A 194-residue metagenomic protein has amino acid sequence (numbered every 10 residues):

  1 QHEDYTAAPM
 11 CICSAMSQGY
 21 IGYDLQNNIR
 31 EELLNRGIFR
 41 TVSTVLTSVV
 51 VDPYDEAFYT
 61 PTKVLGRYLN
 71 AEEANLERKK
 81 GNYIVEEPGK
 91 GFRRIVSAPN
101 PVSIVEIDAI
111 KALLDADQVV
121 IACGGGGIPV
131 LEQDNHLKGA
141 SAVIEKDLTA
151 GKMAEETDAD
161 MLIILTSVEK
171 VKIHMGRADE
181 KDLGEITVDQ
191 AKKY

Functional and structural regions predicted by a protein language model:
H2-I12, E132-A140, T187-Y194: Glycine/charged-rich beta-loop-alpha catalytic/anionic-binding loops adjacent to active sites
H2-V120: Ligand-binding beta-strand-loop-alpha-helix segment within the catalytic cores of soluble metabolic enzymes
E3, I104, V119-T166, H174: Conserved mixed alpha/beta catalytic, RNA-binding, or beta-rich assembly cores of soluble enzyme, regulatory
A7, R93, V102, K111 (+3 more regions): Generic secondary-structure boundary/loop-capping signal
C11-S14, N70-N75, D147-K152, Q190-Y194: Short, surface-exposed, polar/charged, turn-prone segments marking secondary-structure boundaries
L46-P53, G125-I128, V168-K170: Glycine-rich beta-alpha junction loops
P53-T60, E132-N135, I173-A178: Short acidic, glycine/serine/threonine-rich loops at helix termini
D158-Y194: Glycine-rich phosphate/nucleotide-binding loop
